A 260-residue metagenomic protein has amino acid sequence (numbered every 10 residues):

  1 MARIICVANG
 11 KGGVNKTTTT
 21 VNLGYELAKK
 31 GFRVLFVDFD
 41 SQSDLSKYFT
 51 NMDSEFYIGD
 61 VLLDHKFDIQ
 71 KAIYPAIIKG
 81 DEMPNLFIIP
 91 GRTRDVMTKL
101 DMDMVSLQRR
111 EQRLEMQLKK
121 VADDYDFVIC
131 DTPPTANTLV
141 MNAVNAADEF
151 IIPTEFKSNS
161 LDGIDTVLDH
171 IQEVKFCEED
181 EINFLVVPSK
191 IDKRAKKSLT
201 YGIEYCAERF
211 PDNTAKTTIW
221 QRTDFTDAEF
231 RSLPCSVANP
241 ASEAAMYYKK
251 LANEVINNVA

Functional and structural regions predicted by a protein language model:
M1-A260: P-loop NTP-binding core
